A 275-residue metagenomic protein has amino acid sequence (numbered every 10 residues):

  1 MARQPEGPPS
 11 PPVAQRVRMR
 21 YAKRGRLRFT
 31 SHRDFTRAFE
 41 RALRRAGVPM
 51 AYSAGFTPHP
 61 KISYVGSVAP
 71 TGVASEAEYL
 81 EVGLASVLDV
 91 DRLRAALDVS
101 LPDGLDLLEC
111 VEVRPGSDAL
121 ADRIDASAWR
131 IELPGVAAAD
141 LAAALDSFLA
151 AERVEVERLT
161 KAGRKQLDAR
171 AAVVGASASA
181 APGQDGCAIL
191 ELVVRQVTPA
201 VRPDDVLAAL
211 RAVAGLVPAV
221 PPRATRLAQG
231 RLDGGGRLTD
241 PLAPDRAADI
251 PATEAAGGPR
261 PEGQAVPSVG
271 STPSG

Functional and structural regions predicted by a protein language model:
M1-L27, D34: Hydrophobic, proline/glycine-rich low-complexity stretches
A2, E6, P11, A150-G275: Core RNA-modification/binding signature centered on pseudouridine synthases
Y21-K23, V82-L88, I131-V136, L192-Q196: Short beta-strand-to-loop capping motifs
R24-M50: N-terminal ordered "arm"
R26, A51-L84, R114-P115: Short, charge-patterned binding micro-sites
A74-R130: Ordered, amphipathic secondary-structure segments that act as subunit-interaction surfaces in large macromolecular
V90-L101, L141-A151, D205-L207: Short amphipathic alpha-helices in soluble, non-transmembrane regions that often serve as interface/regulatory elements
W129-K165: A contiguous pocket-lining binding segment that forms or flanks enzyme active sites
